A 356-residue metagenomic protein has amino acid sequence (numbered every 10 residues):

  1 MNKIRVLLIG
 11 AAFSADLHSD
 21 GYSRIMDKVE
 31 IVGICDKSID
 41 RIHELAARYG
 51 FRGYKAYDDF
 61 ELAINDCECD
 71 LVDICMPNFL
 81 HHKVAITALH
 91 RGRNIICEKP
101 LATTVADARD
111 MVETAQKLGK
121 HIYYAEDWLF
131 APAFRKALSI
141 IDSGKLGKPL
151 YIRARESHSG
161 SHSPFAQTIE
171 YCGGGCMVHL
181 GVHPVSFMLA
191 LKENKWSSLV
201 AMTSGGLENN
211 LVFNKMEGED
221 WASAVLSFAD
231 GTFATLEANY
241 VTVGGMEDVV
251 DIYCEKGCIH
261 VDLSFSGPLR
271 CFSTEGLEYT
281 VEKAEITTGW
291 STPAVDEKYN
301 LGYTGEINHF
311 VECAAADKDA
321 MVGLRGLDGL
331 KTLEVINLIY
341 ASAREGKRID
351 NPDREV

Functional and structural regions predicted by a protein language model:
M1-G50: N-terminal Rossmann-like dinucleotide-binding module
M1-K3, L8, F13, L71-D73 (+2 more regions): C-terminal helix-rich "cap/oligomerization" subdomain common to oxidoreductases
F51-T114: Beta-loop-alpha module in the N-terminal Rossmann-like domain of NAD(P)-dependent dehydrogenases, especially those
C97, I122-Y124, R153, L236 (+1 more regions): Hydrophobic residues in well-ordered beta-strands that form the structural core
D110-D127, G147-A154: Rossmann-fold dehydrogenase core element
W128-M216, G346: Predominantly a Rossmann-like dinucleotide-binding segment in NAD(P)-dependent oxidoreductases
V182, E237-G245: Glycine-rich phosphate/pyrophosphate-binding beta-alpha loops
F228, V250-D251, E255-L327, I349 (+1 more regions): C-terminal glycine/acidic-rich active-site capping loop/insertion
